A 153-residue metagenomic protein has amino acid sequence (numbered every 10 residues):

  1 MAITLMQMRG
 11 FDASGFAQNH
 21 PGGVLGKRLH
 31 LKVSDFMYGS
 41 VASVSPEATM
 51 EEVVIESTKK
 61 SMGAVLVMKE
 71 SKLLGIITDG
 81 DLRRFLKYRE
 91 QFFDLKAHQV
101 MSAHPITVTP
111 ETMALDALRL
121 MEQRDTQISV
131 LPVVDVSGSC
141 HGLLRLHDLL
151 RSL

Functional and structural regions predicted by a protein language model:
M1-D12: Short alpha-helices
Q7-M8, R89, R124: Conserved, well-folded catalytic cores of nucleic-acid-processing and energy-transducing macromolecular machines
D12-S40, P46: Accessory alpha-helical/coil subdomains and C-terminal extensions that flank or cap enzyme catalytic cores
Q18, Y38, K87-Y88, S102 (+1 more regions): Phosphate-coordinating loops and pocket residues in cytosolic domains that bind phosphorylated ligands
L29-V41, D94-P105: Bateman (tandem CBS) regulatory domains
F36, E56-K60, V65-D81, M121 (+1 more regions): A glycine-centered beta-loop-beta connector
S43-S61, L86, T107-I128, V133-D135 (+1 more regions): The conserved cystathionine-beta-synthase
G63-I106, P110: Helical hairpin unit composed of two closely spaced alpha helices linked by a short loop
